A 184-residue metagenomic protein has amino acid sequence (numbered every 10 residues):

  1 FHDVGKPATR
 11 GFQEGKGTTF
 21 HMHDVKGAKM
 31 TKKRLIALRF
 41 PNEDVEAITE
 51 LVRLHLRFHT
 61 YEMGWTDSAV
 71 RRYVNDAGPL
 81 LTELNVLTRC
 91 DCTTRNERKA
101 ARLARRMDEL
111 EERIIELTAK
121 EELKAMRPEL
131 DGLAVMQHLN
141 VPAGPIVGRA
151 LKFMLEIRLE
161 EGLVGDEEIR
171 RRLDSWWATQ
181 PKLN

Functional and structural regions predicted by a protein language model:
F1-R102: Divalent metal-dependent catalytic cores for phosphoryl transfer on phosphate-bearing substrates
T31-A37, T94-N184: Charged substrate- and nucleic-acid-binding regions of tRNA-handling and nucleotidyl-transfer enzymes, centered on
